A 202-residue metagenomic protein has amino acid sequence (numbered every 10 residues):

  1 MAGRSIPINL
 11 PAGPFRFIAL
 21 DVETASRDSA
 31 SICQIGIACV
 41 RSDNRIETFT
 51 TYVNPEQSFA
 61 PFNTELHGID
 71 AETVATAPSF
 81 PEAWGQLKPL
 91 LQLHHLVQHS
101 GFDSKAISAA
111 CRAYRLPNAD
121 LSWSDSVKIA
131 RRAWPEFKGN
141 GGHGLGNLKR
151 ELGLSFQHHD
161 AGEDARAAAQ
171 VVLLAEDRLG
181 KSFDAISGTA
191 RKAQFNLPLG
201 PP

Functional and structural regions predicted by a protein language model:
M1-L10, E151, V171-P202: Acidic two-metal-ion nuclease catalytic site recognized across multiple nuclease folds, prominently DnaQ/RNase D-T
A2-L121, E136-H159: Conserved non-catalytic scaffold segment of RNase H-like nuclease domains
T24-S26, K128, A167: Short, glycine/acidic-enriched loop or turn micro-motifs at the edges of active sites
A83, A130, A168: Short Asp/Glu-rich motifs
P117-R131: Conserved beta-strand -> loop -> alpha-helix junction used to position metal-binding or nucleic-acid-contacting
A161-L174: Acidic, divalent-metal-coordinating active-site segment for phosphoryl/phosphodiester hydrolysis, typified by short
